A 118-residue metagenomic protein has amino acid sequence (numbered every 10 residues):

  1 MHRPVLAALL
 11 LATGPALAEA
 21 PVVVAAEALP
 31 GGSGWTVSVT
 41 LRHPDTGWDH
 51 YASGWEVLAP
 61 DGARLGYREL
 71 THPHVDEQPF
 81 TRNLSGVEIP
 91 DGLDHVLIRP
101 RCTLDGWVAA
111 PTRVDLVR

Functional and structural regions predicted by a protein language model:
M1-A8: Sec-dependent signal peptide recognition, specifically the positively charged N-region followed immediately by
T13-P15: N-terminal signal peptide c-region/cleavage motif recognized by signal peptidases
E19-W55: Short, surface-exposed binding/anchoring microloops in extracellular/periplasmic proteins
V23, G34-T36, P79-N83, P111: Intrinsic-disorder/low-complexity, polar/charged segments enriched in Ser/Thr/Lys/Arg/Asp/Glu/Gln
P30-S33, V57-R64, E88-D94: A short, structured loop/turn motif at beta-sheet edges
H50-V75: The feature marks short-to-medium sequence segments in extracytoplasmic or secretory-pathway proteins
G66-G106: Short, solvent-exposed, Trp/other aromatic-anchored flexible loops in extracytoplasmic proteins
G106-L116: Edge beta-strands of extracellular beta-sandwich domains
